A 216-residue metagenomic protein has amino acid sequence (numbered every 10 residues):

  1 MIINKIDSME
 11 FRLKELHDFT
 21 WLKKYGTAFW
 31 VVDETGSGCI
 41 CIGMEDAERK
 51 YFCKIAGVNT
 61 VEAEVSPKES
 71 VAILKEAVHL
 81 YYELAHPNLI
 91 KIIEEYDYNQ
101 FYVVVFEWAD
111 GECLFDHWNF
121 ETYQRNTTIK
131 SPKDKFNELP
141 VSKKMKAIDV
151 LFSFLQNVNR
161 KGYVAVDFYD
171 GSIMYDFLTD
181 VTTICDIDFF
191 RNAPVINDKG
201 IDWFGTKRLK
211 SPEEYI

Functional and structural regions predicted by a protein language model:
M1-W30: Juxta-kinase regulatory segment immediately upstream of eukaryotic protein kinase catalytic domains
W30, S37-H79: ATP-binding glycine-rich loop module of kinase domains
A77-P87: Structural motif at the C-terminus of the N-lobe alphaC helix and the adjacent alphaC-beta4 loop of the Hanks-type
K91-Y102: Short beta-strand micro-motifs within the conserved protein kinase catalytic domain, predominantly in the N-lobe
Q100-C113: Conserved short submotifs of the Hanks-type protein kinase catalytic core that shape the nucleotide-binding pocket
L155, N159-D176: Catalytic-loop of the protein kinase fold
G171-R208: Activation segment/activation loop of eukaryotic-type protein kinase catalytic domains
